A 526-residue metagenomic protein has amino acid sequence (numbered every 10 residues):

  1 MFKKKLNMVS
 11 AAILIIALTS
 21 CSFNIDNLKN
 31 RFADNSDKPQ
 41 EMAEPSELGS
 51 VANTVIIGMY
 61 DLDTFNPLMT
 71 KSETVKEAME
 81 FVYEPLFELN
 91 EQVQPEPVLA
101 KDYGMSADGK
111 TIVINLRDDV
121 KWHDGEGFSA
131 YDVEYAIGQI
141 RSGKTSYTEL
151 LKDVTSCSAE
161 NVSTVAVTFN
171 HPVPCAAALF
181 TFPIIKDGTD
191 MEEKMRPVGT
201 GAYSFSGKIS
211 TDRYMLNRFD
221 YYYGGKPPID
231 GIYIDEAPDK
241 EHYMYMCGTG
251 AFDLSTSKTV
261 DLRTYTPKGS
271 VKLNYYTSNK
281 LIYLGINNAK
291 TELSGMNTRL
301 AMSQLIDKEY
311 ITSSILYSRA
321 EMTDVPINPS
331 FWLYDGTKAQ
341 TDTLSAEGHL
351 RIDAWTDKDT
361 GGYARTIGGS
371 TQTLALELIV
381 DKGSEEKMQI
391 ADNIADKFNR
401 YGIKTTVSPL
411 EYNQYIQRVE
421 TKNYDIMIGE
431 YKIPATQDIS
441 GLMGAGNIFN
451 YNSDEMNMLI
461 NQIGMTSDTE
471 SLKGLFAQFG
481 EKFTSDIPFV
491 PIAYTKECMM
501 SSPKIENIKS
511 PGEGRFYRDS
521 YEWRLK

Functional and structural regions predicted by a protein language model:
I57-M105, G138, V198: N-terminal lobe/hinge region of extracytoplasmic solute-binding protein
M59-M79, L99-A100, E126, A176-P183 (+2 more regions): A structural "hinge/loop" feature
K101-K144, E292-S294: Aromatic- and charge-enriched surface segment that lines or borders ligand/interaction sites
G104, D108, T148-T189, Q304: Surface-exposed binding/hinge segments that line and control ligand-binding clefts or catalytic entry sites
C157-S158, S206-M215, Y233-K290, A301 (+2 more regions): Extracellular/periplasmic solute-recognition and catalytic clefts
A177-G231, E236, E241-H242: Gly/Pro-rich hinge or "lid" segments in bacterial periplasmic/extracellular proteins
S294-A395, Q478: Append "and occasionally in soluble cytosolic enzymes with long acidic Gly/Pro-rich linkers
L305-D335, E386-A395, V419-K526: Detector for C-terminal structural segments
